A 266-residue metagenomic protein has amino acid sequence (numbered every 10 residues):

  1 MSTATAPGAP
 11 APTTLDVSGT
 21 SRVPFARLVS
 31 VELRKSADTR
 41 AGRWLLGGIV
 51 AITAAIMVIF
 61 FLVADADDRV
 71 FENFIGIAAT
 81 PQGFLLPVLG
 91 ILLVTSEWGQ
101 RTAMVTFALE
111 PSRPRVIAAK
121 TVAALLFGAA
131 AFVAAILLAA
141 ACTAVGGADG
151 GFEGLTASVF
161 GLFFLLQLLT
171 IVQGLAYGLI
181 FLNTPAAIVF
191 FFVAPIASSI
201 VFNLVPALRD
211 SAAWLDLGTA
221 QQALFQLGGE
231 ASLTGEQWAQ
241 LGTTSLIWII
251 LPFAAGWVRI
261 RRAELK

Functional and structural regions predicted by a protein language model:
S2-A11, T244-K266: Junction motif at the cytosolic side of a transmembrane helix
T3-R22, G42, V50-I91, I117-L182 (+2 more regions): Secretory targeting signals
T13-S30, S211, K266: Short, membrane-interfacial amphipathic segments enriched in basic
R27, A207-E230: Short hydrophobic, aromatic-rich alpha-helical segments embedded in or entering the lipid bilayer of multi-pass
R34-I49: Membrane-interface helix starts
R69-I75, G90-L109: Transmembrane helix boundary and interhelical loop/hinge segments in multi-pass membrane proteins
P111-V122, F190: Amphipathic cytosolic juxtamembrane alpha-helices at the membrane-cytosol interface of multi-pass membrane transporters
T184-G218: Transmembrane helix segments
